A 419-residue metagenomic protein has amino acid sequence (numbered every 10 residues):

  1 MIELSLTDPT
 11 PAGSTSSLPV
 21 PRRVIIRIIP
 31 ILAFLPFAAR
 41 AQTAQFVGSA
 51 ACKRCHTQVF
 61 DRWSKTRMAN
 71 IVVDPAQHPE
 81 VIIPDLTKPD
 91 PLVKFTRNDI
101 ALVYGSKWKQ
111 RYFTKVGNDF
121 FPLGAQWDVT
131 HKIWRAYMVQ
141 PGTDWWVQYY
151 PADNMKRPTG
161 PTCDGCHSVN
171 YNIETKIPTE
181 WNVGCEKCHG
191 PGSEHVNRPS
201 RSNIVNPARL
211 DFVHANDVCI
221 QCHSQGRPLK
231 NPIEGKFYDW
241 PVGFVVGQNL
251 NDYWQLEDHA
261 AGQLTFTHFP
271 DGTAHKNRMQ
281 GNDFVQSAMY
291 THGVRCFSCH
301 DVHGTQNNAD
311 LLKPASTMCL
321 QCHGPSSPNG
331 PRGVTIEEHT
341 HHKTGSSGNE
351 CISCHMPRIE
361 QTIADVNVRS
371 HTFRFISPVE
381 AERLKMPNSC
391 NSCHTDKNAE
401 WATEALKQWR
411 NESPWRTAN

Functional and structural regions predicted by a protein language model:
M1-R23: N-terminal secretory signal peptides that target proteins for export/translocation
I25-P36: Bacterial N-terminal signal peptides
A39-T43: Boundary at the C-terminal end of the N-terminal hydrophobic targeting segment
F46, A50, Q58-Q148, N172-N419: Primarily the internal scaffold of c-type cytochrome electron-transfer domains, especially repeated/multiheme c-type
P141-Q148, K156-T162, S168: A gly/proline- and charged-residue-enriched helix-loop-helix capping module
